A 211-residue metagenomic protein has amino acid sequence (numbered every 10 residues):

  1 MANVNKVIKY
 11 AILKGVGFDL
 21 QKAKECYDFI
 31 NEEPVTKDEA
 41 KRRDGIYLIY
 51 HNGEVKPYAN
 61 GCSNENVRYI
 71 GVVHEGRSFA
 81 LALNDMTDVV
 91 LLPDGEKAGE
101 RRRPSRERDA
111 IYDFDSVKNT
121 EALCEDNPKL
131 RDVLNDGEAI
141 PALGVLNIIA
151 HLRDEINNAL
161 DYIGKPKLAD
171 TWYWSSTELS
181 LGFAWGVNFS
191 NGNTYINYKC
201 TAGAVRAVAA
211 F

Functional and structural regions predicted by a protein language model:
A2-D136, K199-F211: Short, compositionally biased
V4, Y10, Y27, E39-A40 (+5 more regions): Aromatic-residue detector
L123-G137, L143-I156: Hydrophobic, well-ordered secondary-structure scaffolds
L143-F211: C-terminal, surface-exposed recognition/capping segments
